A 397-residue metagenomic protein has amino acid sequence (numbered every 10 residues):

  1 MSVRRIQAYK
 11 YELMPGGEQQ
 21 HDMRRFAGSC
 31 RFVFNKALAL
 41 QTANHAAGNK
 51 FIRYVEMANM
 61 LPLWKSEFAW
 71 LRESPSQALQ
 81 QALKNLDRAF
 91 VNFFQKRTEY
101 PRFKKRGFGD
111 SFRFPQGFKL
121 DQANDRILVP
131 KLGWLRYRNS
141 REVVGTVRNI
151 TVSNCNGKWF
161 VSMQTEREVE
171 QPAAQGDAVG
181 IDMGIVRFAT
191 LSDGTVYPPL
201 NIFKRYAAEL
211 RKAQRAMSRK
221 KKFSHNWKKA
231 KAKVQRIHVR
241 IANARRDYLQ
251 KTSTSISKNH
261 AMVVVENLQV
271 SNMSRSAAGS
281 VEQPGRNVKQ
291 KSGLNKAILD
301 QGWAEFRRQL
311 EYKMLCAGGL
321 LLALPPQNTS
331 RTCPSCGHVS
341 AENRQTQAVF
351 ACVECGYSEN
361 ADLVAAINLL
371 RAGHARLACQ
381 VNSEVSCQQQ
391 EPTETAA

Functional and structural regions predicted by a protein language model:
M1-L79: Gly/serine-rich nucleotide phosphate-binding loop at the start of the catalytic core of nucleotide/ADP-ribose-handling
I6-Q7, H21, Q77, K131 (+2 more regions): Positively charged, helix-rich recognition surfaces that bind polyanionic ligands
P15, P101-R102, P115, L200 (+1 more regions): Proline-rich low-complexity regions
F34-T42, F90-R97, R187, M217 (+3 more regions): A generic secondary-structure signal for well-formed alpha-helical elements
L38-H45, F90, F94-P101, R167 (+2 more regions): Long, hydrophobic, amphipathic alpha-helical segments used as structural scaffolds
V55-C155, G279, K296: Acidic carboxylate diad motif detector
